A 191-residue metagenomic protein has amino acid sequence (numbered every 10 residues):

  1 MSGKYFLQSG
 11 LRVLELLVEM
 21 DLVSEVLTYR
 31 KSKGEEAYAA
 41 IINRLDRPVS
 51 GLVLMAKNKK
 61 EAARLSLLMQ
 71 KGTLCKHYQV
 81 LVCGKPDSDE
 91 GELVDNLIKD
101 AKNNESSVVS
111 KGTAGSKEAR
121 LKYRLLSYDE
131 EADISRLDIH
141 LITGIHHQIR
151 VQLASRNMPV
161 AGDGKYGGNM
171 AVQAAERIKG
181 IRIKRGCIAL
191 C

Functional and structural regions predicted by a protein language model:
M1-R120, S127-E130: RNA pseudouridine synthases
E25-V26, E131-C191: Pseudouridine synthase
I41, K122, S135-L137: Conserved structural locus in ABC ATPase nucleotide-binding domains
